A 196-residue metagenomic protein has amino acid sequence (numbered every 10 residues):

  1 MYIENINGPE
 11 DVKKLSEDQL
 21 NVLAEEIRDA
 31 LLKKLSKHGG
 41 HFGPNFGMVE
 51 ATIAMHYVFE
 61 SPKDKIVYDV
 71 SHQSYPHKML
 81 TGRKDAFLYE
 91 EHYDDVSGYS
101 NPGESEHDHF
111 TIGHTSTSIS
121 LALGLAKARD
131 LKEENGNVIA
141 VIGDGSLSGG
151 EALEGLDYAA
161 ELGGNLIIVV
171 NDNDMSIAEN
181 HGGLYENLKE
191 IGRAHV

Functional and structural regions predicted by a protein language model:
M1-K34: Cofactor-/ligand-binding subdomain signature composed of acidic, glycine-rich, tryptophan-containing flexible loops
G8-K13, L32-G40, E104-T111: Glycine- and acidic
D11, D144, D172: Acidic active-site catalytic centers that drive phospho-/nucleotidyl reactions and related ester hydrolyses
K14, N173-H195: Long, well-ordered, tryptophan-enriched scaffold segments
H41-L162: Cofactor-binding active-site loop characterized by glycine-rich and histidine/acidic residues
A160-N180: Catalytic or ion-translocation cores adjacent to nucleophile or general acid/base/metal-coordination motifs in diverse
